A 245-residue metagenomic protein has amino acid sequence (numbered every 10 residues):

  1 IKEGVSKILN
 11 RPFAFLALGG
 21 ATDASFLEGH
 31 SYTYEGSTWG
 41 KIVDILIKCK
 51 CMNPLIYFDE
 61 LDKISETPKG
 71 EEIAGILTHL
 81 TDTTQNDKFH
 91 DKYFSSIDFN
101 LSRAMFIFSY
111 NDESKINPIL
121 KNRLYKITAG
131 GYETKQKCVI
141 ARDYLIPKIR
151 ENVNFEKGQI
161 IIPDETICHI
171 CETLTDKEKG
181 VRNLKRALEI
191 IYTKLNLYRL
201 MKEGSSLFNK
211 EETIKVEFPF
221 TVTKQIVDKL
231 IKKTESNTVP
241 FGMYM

Functional and structural regions predicted by a protein language model:
I1-L18, I47-K48, T78, D82: Walker A/P-loop
L18-C51: Short glycine-rich substrate-engagement loop in P-loop NTPases that contacts/grips substrate
C49-N53, F89-S109, G158-E165, V216-V222: AAA+/SF3 P-loop NTPase mechanochemical coupling elements
K50, D112-N122, A129-R186, L197-K210: Conserved C-terminal "switch" segment of AAA+ ATPases
F58-F99: Conserved catalytic/switch belt of AAA+ P-loop NTPases
D59-L61, D82, R103-E113: A short beta-strand-to-loop transition that corresponds to the Sensor-1 phosphate-sensing loop of AAA+ P-loop ATPases
K69-G70, Y93-F94, D98, N111-L124: Short regulatory helix/loop adjacent to the ATP-binding pocket of P-loop NTPases
R182, A187-M245: C-terminal engagement/docking regions of AAA+ P-loop ATPases
